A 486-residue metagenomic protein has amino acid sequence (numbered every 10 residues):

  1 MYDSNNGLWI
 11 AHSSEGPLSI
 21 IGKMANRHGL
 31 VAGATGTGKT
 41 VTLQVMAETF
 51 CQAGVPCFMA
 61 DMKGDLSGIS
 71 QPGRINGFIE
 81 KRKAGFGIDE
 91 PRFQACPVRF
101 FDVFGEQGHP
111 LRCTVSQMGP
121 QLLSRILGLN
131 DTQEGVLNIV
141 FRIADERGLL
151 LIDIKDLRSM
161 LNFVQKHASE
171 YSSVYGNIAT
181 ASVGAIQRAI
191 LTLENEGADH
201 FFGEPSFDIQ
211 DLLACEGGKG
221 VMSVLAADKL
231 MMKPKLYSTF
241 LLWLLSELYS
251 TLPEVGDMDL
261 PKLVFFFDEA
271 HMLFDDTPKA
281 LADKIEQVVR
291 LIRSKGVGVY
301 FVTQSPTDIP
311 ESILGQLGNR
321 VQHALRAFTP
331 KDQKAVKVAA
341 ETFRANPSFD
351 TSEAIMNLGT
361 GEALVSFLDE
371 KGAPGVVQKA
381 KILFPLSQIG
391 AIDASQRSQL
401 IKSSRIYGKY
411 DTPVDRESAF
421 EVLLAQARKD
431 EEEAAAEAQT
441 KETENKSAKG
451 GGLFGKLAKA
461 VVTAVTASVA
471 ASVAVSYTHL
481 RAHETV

Functional and structural regions predicted by a protein language model:
Y2-G16: N-terminal pre-Walker A segment at the start of P-loop NTPase domains
S19-N26: Phosphate-binding P-loop
K39: Conserved lysine of the Walker
T42: Hydrophobic positions on the alpha1 helix immediately C-terminal to the Walker A/P-loop
V45-A47, S70-E90, Q287-A373: Conserved ATP-driven motor cores of ASCE-family P-loop NTPases powering translocation/secretion/packaging/pilus
A47-C57, G64-Q287, N357-L358, V365 (+1 more regions): P-loop NTPase motor domains
P110-S116, L127, V321, A354-V461: Conserved P-loop NTPase motor module
T478-T485: Conserved small/polar residues in nucleotide/adenosyl-binding loops
